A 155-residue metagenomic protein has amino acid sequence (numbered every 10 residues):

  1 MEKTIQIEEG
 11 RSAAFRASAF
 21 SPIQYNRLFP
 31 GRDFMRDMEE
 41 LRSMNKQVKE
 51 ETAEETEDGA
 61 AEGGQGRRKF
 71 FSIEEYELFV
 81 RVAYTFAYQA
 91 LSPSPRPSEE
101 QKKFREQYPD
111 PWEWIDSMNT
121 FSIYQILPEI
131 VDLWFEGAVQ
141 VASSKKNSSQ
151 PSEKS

Functional and structural regions predicted by a protein language model:
M1-I7, R11, S43-K46, E54-I73 (+1 more regions): Charged interaction scaffolds used for protein-protein
E2, D33, Y76-F79: Poly-acidic low-complexity segments
A14-A17: Short capping micro-motif at the N-terminus of alpha-helices
A19-M38: Short, surface-exposed, low-complexity cationic segments
D37-E40, V48: Short, intrinsically disordered/low-complexity patches at protein termini and at juxtamembrane boundaries
L78-F86: Elongated alpha-helical scaffolds
F86, A90-P93: Multi-pass alpha-helical transporter architecture, strongest for 12-TM Major Facilitator/SLC carriers used
